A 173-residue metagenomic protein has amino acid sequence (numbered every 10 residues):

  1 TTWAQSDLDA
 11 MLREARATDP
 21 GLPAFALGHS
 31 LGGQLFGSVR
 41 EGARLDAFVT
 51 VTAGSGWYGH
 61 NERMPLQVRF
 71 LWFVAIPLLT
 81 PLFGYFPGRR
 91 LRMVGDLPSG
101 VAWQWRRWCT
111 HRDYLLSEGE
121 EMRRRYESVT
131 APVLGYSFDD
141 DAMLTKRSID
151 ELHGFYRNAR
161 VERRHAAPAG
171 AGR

Functional and structural regions predicted by a protein language model:
T1-T18: Alpha/beta-hydrolase active-site loop
G21-P23, A131-P132: Short coil/turn segments at beta-strand junctions that form active-site/ligand-binding loops
L27-D113: Alpha/beta-hydrolase-fold enzymes
W108-R125: Active-site nucleophile elbow and catalytic-triad environment of alpha/beta-hydrolase enzymes
V129, G135-S137: Short beta-strand/loop motif that positions the catalytic acidic residue of the alpha/beta-hydrolase fold
D139-D141: Acidic beta-to-alpha connecting loop that harbors the catalytic carboxylate
L144-F155: Short alpha-helix in the alpha/beta-hydrolase fold that links the catalytic acid
G154-G172: Catalytic histidine neighborhood in serine/cysteine hydrolases with alpha/beta-hydrolase-type architecture
